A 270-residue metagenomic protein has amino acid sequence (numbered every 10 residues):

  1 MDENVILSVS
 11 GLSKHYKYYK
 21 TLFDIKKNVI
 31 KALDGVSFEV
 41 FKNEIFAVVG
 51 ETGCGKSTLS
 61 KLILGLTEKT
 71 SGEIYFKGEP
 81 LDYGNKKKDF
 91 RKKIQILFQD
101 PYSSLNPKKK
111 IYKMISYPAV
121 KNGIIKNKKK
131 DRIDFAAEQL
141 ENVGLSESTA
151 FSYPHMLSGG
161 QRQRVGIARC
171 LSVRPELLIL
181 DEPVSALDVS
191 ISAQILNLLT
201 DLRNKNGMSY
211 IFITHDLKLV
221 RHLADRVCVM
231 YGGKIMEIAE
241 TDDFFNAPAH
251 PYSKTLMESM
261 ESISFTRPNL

Functional and structural regions predicted by a protein language model:
L64: Helix-to-loop junction immediately C-terminal to a conserved catalytic motif
G72-D82, F90: Conserved ABC transporter NBD signature motif
V120, K130-S148, M257-E258: Conserved ABC ATPase "signature" region
Y153-L157, Q161: Conserved ABC ATPase signature
R174: Conserved catalytic motifs of ABC-family nucleotide-binding domains
V220-H222: A short, surface-exposed alpha-helical micro-motif characterized by mixed small hydrophobic and charged/polar residues
